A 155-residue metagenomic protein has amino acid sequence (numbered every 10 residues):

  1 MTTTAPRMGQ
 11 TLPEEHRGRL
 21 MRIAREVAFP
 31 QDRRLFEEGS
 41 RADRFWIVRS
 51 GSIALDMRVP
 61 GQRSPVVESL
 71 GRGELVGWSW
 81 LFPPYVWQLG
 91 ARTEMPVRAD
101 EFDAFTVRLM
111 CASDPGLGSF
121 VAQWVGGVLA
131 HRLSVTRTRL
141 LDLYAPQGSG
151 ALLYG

Functional and structural regions predicted by a protein language model:
M1-Q31, A151: Cyclic nucleotide-binding regulatory module and flanking cytosolic helices
H16-R17, W87, F105-Q147: A small-molecule sensor/coupling module
A24, A42-D43: Short loop/turn microsegments at loop-to-beta-strand junctions
D32, D43-D56, R72-E74: Glycine- and acidic-residue-biased ligand/ion/polar-headgroup-sensing regions
L35-S40: Short phosphate-coordinating micro-motif centered on Lys-Gly-acidic
I53-P65: A short beta-strand-loop-beta hairpin characteristic of the jelly-roll/cupin
V67-Q123: Cyclic-nucleotide recognition modules
